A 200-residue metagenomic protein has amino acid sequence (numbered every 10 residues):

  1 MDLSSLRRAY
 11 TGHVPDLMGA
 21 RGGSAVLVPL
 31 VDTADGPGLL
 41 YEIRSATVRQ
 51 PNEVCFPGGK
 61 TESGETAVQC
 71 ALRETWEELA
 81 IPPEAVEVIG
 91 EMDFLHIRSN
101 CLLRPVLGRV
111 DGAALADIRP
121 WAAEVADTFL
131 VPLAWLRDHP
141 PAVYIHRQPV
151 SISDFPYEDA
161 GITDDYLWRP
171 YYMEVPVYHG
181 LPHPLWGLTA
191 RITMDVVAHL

Functional and structural regions predicted by a protein language model:
M1-C55, K60-D117, A134, H146 (+1 more regions): N-terminal leader/linker segments that precede catalytic domains of diphosphate-processing enzymes
R119-A123: Phosphate/pyrophosphate-binding betaalpha-module
V125-L130: Flexible glycine-rich active-site/ligand-binding loops centered on an Asp-His dyad
